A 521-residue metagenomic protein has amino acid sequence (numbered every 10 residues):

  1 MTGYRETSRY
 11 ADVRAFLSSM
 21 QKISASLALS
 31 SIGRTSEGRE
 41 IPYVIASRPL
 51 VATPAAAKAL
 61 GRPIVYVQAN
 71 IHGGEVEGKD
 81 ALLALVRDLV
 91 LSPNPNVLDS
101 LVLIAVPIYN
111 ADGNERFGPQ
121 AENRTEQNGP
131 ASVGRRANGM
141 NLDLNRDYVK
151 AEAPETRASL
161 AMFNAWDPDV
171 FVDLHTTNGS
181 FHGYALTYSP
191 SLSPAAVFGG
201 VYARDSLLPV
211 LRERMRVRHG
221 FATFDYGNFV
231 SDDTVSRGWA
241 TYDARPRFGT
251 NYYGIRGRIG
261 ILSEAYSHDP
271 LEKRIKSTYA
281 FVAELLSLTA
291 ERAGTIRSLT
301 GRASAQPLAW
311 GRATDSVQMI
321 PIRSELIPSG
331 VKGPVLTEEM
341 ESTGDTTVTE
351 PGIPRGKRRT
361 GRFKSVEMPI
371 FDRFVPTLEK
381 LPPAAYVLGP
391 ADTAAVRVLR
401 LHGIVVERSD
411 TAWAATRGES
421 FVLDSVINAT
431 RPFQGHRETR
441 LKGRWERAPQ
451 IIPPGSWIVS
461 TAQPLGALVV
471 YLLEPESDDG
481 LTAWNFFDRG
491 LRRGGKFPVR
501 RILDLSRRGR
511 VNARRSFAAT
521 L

Functional and structural regions predicted by a protein language model:
M1-L521: Structured catalytic-domain cores with a bias toward divalent-metal coordination
